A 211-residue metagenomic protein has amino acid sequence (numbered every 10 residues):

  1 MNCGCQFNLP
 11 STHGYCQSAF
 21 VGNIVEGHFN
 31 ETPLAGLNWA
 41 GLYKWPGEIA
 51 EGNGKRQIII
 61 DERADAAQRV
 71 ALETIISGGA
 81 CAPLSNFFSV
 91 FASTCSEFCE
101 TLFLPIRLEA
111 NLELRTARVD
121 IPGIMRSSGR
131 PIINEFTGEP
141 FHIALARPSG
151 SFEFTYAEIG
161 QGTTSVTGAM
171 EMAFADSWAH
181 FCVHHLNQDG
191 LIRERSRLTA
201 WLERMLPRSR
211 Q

Functional and structural regions predicted by a protein language model:
M1-G27: N-terminal ordered "arm"
G4, N23-G27, R63, I124 (+2 more regions): Generic structural motif
T12-G14, A50-G52, E113: Solvent-exposed loop and beta-edge segments used for protein-protein assembly and interaction
C16, W39, C182-H184: Long alpha-helical scaffolds
V21-G78: Long, charge-rich boundary regions
E26-T32, N53-G54, F88-S93, S149-F154 (+1 more regions): Short C-terminal domain-edge/linker segments immediately following a structured domain
G54-A144, P148: Charged linear interaction tracts used for macromolecular binding and regulation
S128-Q211: Extended, charged low-complexity segments that frequently continue into or abut oligomerization scaffolds
